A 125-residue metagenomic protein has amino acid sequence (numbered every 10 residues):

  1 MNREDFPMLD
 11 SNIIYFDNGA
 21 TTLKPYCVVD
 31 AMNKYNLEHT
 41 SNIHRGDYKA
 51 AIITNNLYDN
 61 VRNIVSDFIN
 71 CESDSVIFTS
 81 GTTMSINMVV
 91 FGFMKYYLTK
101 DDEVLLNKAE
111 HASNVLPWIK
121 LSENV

Functional and structural regions predicted by a protein language model:
M1-V125: Pyridoxal 5′-phosphate
